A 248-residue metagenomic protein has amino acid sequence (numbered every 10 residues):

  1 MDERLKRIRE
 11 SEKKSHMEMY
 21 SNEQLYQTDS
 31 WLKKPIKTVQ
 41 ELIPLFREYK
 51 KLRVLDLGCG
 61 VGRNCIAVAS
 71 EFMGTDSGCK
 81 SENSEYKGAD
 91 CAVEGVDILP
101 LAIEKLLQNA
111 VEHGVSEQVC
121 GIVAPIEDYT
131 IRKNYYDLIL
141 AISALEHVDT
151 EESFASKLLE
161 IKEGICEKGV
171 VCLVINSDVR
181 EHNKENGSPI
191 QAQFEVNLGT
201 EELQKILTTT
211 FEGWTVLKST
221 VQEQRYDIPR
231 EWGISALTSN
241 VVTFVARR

Functional and structural regions predicted by a protein language model:
M1-D56, G60-T130, E152, V170-R248: Class I (Rossmann-like) S-adenosyl-L-methionine-dependent methyltransferase catalytic domain, capturing the SAM-binding
D128, E146-H147: Active-site micro-motifs of SAM-dependent methyltransferase domains
D128-T130, L158-E163: Short amphipathic alpha-helices and their capping/turn segments at secondary-structure boundaries
I131-I139: A short acidic, Gly/Pro-enriched loop at the edge of an enzyme's catalytic core that lines a small-molecule cofactor
A141-A144: A short beta-strand submotif of the Rossmann-like class I SAM-dependent methyltransferase core that lines
V148-E160: A short, conserved alpha-helix within the catalytic core of class I
